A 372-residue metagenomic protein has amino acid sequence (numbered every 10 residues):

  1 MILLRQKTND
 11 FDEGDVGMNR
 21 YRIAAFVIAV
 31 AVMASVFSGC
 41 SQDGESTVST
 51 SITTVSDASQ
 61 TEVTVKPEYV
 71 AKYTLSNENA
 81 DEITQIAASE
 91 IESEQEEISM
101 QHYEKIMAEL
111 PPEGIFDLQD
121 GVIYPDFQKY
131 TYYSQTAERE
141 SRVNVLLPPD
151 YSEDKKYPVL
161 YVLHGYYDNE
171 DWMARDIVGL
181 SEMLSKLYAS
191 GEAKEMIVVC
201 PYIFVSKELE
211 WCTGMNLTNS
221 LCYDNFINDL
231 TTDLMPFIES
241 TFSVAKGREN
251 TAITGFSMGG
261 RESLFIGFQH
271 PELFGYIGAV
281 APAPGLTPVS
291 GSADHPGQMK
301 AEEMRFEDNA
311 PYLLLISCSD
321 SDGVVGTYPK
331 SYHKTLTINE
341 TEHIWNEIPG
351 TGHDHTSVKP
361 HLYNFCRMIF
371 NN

Functional and structural regions predicted by a protein language model:
M1-G17: Short, Lys/Arg-enriched N-terminal segments with co-localized hydrophobic residues within the first ~10-30 amino acids
I2-L3, V36, L209-W211: Short, surface-exposed beta-strand/loop "edge" segments at domain boundaries and coil↔beta transitions
M18-F26: Bacterial N-terminal signal peptides that target proteins for export
V27-S35: Bacterial N-terminal signal peptides
V36-I52: Sec-dependent signal peptide cleavage junction
V48-N372: Non-catalytic cap/lid and distal C-terminal segments of serine-dependent acyl enzymes
